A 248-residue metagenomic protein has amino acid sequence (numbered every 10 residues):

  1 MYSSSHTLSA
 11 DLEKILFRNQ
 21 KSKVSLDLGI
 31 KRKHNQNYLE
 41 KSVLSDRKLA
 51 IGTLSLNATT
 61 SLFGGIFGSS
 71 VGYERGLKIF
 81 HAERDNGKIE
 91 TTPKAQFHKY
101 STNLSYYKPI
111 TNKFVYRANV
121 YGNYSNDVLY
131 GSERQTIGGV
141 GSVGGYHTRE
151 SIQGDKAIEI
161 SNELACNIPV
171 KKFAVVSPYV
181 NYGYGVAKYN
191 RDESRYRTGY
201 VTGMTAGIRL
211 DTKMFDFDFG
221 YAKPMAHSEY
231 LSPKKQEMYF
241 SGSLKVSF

Functional and structural regions predicted by a protein language model:
M1-A58: Transmembrane beta-barrel wall of Gram-negative outer-membrane proteins
M1-S3, I152-K156, T198, S228-E237: Solvent-exposed loop/turn segments connecting transmembrane beta-strands in outer-membrane beta-barrel proteins
S5-S9, L49-T53, F97-S101, A157-E159 (+2 more regions): Transmembrane beta-barrel architecture of outer-membrane proteins
K14-L16, A58-T60, Y106-K108, L164-I168 (+3 more regions): Residue-level signature of outer-membrane beta-barrel architecture
K21-S25, I66-G68, V115-R117, D216-D218: Membrane-spanning beta-strand positions in outer-membrane beta-barrel proteins
L28-R32, G145-R149, Y182-V186, D218-M225: Transmembrane beta-strand segments that form the barrel wall of outer-membrane beta-barrel proteins
Q36-V176, N181-Y184, K188-N190, Y230-S232: C-terminal outer-membrane beta-barrel translocator/porin domains of Gram-negative envelope proteins and their
I208-F215, K235-F248: Outer-membrane beta-barrel "beta-signal"
